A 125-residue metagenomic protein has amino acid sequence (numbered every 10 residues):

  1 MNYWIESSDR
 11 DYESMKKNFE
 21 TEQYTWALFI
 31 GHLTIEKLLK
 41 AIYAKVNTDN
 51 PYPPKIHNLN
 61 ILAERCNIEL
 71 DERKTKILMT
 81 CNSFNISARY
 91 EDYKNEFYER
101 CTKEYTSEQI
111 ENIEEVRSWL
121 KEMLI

Functional and structural regions predicted by a protein language model:
M1-I125: Terminal alpha-helical segments
